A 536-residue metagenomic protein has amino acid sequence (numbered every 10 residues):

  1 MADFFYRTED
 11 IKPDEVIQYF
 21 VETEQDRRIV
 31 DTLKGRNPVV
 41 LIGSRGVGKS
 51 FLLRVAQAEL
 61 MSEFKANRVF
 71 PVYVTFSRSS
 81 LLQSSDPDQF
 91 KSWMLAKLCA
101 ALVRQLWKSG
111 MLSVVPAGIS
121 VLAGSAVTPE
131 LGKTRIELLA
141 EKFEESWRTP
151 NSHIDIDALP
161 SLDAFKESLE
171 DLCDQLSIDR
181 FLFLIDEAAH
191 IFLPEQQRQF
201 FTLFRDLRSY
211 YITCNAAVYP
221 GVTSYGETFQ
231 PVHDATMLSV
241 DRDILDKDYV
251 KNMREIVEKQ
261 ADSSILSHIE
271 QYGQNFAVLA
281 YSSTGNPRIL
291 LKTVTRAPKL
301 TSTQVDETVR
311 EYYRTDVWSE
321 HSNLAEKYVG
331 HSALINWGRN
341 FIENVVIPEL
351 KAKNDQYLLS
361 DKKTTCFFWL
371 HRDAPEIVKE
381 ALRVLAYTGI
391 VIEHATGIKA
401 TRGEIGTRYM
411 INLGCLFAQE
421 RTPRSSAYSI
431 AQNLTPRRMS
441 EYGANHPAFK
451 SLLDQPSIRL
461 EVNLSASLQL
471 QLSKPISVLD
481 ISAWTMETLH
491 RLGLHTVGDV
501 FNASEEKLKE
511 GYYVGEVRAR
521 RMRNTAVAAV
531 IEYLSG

Functional and structural regions predicted by a protein language model:
M1-V39, S44, E59-A66: A short, basic N-terminal segment
A2-F4, T8-E9, I289, R310-L468: C-terminal leucine-rich, beta-strand-based interaction scaffolds used for sensing/assembly
N37-A58, L172-V232, V478-M486, H490-S504 (+1 more regions): Secondary-structure-rich domain cores
P38-V40, S44-D179, I191, P220 (+1 more regions): P-loop NTPase nucleotide-binding core
R78-L81, P220-S224, I244-L245, P287 (+1 more regions): Conserved nucleotide-binding/hydrolysis micro-motifs of P-loop NTPases
S161-F276, A280-S282, E420-P447, S451-L452 (+1 more regions): The catalytic "switch" region of P-loop NTPases
Y272-H331: Amphipathic alpha-helical "lid/sensor" segments that cap RecA-like P-loop NTPase cores
I458-G536: Compact, charge-rich alpha-helical regulatory domains located at protein termini
